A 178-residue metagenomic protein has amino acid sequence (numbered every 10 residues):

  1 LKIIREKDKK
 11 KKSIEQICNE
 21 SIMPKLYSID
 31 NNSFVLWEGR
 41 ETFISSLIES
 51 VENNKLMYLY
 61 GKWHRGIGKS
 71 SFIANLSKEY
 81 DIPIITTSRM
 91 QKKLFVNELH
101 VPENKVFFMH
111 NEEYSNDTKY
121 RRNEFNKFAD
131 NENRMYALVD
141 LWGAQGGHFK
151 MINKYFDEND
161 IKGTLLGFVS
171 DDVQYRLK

Functional and structural regions predicted by a protein language model:
L1-K2: Classical Sec-dependent N-terminal signal peptides that target proteins to the secretory pathway
R5-K55: N-terminal pre-Walker A segment at the start of P-loop NTPase domains
N54-L56, D81, E132-R134, K162: A general structural motif
K55-T118: Conserved P-loop
R89-H100, E112-N116, L141-K178: Replace "adjacent to P-loop NTPase cores in ATP/GTP-dependent enzymes" with "adjacent to NTP-binding cores
T118-D130: Conserved alpha-helical scaffold flanking the Walker A/P-loop in AAA+ ATPase domains
K127-H148: Conserved P-loop NTPase "ATPase switch" module shared by AAA+ and STAND
